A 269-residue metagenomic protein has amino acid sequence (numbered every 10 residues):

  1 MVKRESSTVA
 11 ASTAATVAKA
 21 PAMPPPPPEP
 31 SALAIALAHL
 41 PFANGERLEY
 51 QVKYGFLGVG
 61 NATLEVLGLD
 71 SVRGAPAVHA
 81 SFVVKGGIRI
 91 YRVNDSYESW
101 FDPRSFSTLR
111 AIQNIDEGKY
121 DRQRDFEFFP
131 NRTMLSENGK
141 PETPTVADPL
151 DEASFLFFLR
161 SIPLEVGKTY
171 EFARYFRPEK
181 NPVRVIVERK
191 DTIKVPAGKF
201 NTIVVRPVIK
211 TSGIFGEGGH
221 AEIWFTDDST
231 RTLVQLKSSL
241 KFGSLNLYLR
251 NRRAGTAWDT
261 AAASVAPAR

Functional and structural regions predicted by a protein language model:
M1-P130, P163-R269: Acidic, serine/threonine-rich low-complexity disordered tracts
Y120-I162: Hydrophobic, well-structured mid-protein blocks that either form specific transmembrane helices
